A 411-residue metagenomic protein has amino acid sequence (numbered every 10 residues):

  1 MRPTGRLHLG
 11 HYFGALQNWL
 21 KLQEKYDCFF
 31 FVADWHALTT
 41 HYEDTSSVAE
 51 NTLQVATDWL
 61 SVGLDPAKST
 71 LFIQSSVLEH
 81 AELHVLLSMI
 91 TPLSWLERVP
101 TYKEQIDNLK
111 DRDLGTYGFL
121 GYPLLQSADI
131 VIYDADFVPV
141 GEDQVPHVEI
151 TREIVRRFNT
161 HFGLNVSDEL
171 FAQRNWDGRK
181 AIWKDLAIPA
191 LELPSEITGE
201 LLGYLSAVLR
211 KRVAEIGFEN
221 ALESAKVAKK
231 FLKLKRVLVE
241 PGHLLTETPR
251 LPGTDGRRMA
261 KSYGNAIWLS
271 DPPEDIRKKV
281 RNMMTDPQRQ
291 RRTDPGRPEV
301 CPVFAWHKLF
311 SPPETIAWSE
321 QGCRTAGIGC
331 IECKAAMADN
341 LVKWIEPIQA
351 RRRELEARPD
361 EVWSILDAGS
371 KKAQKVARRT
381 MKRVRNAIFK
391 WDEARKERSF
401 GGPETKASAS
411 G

Functional and structural regions predicted by a protein language model:
M1-P3, D34-H36, D136-F137, Y263: Short, histidine-centered active-site or binding-site loop motifs used for metal coordination, general acid-base
P3-A128, E149, E153, K343 (+2 more regions): N-terminal Rossmann-like or analogous alpha/beta NTP/dinucleotide-binding catalytic cores that position adenine
H11, P146, R152-G411: Conserved nucleotide- and phosphate/pyrophosphate-binding catalytic cores in adenylate/nucleotidyl-handling enzymes
S69-L71, D134, G242-L245: A short coil-to-beta-strand element that immediately follows conserved catalytic motifs
L93-E97, I132-P139, S311-S319, Q349: Short helix-capping/linker segments at secondary-structure and domain boundaries
Q105-G115, D134-P146, N265-I267: Flexible, glycine/proline-enriched loop segments at strand-loop-helix junctions that form or flank small-ligand binding
L125-A128, I132-Y133, N159: Membrane-embedded alpha-helical core segments of multi-pass
